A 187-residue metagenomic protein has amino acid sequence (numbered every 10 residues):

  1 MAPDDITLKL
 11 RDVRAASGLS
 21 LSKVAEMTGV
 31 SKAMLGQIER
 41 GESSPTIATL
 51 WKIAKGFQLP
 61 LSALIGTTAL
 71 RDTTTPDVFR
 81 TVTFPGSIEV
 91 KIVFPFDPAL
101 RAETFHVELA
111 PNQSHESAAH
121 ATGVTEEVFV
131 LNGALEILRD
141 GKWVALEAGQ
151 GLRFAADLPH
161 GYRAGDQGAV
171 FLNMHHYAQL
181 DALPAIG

Functional and structural regions predicted by a protein language model:
L8-A25: Short basic helix-loop element that most often maps to the first helix and adjoining turn of HTH DNA-binding modules
V30-P45: Recognition helix of helix-turn-helix/homeodomain-like DNA-binding domains that insert into the DNA major groove
I47-R101: A short, N-terminal "cap"/entry segment at the start of jelly-roll beta-barrel domains of the cupin/DSBH fold
F79-A118, T125, M174-H176: A short glycine-rich, His/Asp/Glu-containing loop-to-beta-strand
L100, A156-A182: Ligand-binding loop in jelly-roll beta-barrel domains
E108-L109, A121-I137: Short, conserved beta-strand element in jelly-roll/cupin
S114-E116, E136, L152, D157-G161: Histidine-centered metal-chelating micro-motifs
D140-A156: Short acidic-glycine-tyrosine-enriched beta hairpin
